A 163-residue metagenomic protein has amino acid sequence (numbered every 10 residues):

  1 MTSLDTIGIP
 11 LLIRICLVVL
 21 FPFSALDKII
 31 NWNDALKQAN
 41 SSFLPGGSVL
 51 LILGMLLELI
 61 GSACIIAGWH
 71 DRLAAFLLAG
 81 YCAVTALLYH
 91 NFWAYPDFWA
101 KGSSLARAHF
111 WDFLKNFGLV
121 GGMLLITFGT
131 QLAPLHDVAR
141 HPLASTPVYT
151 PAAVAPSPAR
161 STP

Functional and structural regions predicted by a protein language model:
M1-D34, S48-L56, I60, I66-P163: Extended, low-polarity transmembrane helix blocks
Q38-G46: Perimembrane loop-to-helix junctions flanking transmembrane segments
